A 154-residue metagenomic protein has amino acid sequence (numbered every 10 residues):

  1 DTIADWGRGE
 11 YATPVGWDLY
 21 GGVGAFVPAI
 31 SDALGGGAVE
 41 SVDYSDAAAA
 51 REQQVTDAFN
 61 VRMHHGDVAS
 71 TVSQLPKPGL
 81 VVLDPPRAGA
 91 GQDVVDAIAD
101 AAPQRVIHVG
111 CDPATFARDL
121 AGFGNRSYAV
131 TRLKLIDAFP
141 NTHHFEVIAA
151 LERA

Functional and structural regions predicted by a protein language model:
D1-A154: Rossmann-like S-adenosyl-L-methionine
